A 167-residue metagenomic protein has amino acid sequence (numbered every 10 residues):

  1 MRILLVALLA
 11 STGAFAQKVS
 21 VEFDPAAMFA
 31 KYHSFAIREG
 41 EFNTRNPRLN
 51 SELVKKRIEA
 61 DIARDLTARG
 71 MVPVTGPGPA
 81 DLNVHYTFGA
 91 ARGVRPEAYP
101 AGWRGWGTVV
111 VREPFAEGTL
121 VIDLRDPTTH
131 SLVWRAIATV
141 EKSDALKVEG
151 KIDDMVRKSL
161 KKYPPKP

Functional and structural regions predicted by a protein language model:
M1-A7: Sec-dependent signal peptide recognition, specifically the positively charged N-region followed immediately by
L5, F15-R69, P79, P167: A structural "domain/chain start" motif
Q17-Y32, R112-T119, L124-P167: C-terminal/domain-edge helix-coil "capping" segments
V19, R69, P79-L82, Y86-S131: Surface-exposed short loop/turn segments
F42, A63-V72, R92, T129 (+1 more regions): Sec-exported extracytoplasmic/periplasmic mature domains
L53, R57, D61, N83 (+2 more regions): Extracytoplasmic/secreted proteins, especially bacterial periplasmic and envelope-associated proteins
P73-P77: Short beta-strand
